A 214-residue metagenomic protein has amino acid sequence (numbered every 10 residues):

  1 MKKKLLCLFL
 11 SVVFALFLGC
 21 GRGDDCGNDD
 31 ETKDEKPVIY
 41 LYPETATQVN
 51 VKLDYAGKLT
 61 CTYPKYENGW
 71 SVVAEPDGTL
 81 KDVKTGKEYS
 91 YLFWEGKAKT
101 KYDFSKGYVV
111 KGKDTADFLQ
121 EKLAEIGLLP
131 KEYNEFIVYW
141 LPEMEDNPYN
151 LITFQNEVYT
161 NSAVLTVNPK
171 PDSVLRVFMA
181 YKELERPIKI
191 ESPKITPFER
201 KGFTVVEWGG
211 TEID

Functional and structural regions predicted by a protein language model:
M1-K4: Positively charged n-region of N-terminal signal peptides that target proteins for export
L6-V12: Sec-dependent N-terminal signal peptides
L16-G19: C-terminal motif of bacterial Sec signal peptides marking the signal peptidase cleavage site
G23-D214: Protease-labile, long low-complexity intrinsically disordered regions enriched in Pro/Ser/Thr
